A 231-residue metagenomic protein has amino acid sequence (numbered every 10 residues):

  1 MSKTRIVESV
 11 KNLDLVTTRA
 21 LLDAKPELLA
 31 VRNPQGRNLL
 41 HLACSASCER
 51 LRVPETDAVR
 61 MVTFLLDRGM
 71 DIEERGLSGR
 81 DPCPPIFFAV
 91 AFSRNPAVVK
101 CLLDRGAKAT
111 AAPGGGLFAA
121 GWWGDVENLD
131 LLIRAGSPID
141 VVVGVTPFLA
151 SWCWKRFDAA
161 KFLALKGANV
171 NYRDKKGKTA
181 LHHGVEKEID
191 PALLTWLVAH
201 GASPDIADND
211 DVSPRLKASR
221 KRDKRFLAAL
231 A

Functional and structural regions predicted by a protein language model:
M1-R5, A135, K166, L193-T195 (+1 more regions): Ankyrin-repeat-protein effector appendages
S2-I6, V31-E49, R75-F88, T110-A119 (+3 more regions): Ankyrin-repeat boundary/"N-cap" motif
V7-K11, L21-A24: N-terminal alpha-helical scaffold/docking segments in eukaryotic complex subunits
E8-L13, L42-A58, F88-N95, A119-D125 (+3 more regions): Ankyrin repeat A-helix N-terminal signature
L22-E27, R60-D71, K100-K108, D130-P138 (+3 more regions): Ankyrin repeat domain, specifically the short helix-to-loop turn at the C-terminus of the second helix of each repeat
L28, A46, R50, I72 (+8 more regions): Alpha-solenoid repeat scaffolds
A58-K108, G114-G116: A generic tandem-repeat structural signature
G115-K175: Eukaryotic tandem repeat interaction scaffolds
